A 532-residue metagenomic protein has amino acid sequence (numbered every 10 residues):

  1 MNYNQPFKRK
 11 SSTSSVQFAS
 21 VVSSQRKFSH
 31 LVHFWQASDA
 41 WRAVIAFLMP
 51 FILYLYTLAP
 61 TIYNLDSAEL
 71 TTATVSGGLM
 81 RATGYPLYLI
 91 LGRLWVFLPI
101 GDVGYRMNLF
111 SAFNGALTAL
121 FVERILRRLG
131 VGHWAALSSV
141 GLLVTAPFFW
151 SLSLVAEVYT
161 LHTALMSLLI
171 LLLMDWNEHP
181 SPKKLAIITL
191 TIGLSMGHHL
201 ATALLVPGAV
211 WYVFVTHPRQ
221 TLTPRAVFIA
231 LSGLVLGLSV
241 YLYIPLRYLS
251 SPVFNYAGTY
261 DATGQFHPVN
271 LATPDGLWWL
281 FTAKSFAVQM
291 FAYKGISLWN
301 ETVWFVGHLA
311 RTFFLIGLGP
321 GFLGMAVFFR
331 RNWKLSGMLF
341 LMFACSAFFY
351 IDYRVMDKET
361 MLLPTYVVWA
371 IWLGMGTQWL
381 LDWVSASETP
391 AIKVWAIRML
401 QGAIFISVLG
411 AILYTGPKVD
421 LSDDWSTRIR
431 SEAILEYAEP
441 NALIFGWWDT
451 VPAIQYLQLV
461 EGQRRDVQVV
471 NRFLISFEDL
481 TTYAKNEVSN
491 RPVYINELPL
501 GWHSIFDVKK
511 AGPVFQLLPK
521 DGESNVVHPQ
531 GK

Functional and structural regions predicted by a protein language model:
W41-L48, V122-T145, A164, K183 (+4 more regions): Transmembrane-helix signature of polytopic, membrane-embedded enzymes that assemble or transfer cell-envelope glycans
L65, L154-Y159: Short acidic/glycine- and proline-prone juxtamembrane loop motifs at membrane-interface regions of multi-pass membrane
V75, G337-F340, F348-S385: Hydrophobic/aromatic-rich transmembrane helices and adjacent perimembrane loops
L109-G130, S167-L172, I371-M375: Transmembrane-helix motifs of polytopic, lipid-linked glycan transferases
R127-G130, S153, L169-L185, I192-S195 (+1 more regions): Membrane-interface transmembrane helices that cradle and orient dolichyl/undecaprenyl
N177-E178, L204-V235, V408: Perimembrane helix-loop-helix junctions
A310-W333: Hydrophobic, aromatic-rich transmembrane alpha-helices and their immediate juxtamembrane boundary segments
F329-N332, M375-L413: Signature aromatic-anchored transmembrane alpha helix within multi-pass, membrane-resident enzymes that catalyze glycan
